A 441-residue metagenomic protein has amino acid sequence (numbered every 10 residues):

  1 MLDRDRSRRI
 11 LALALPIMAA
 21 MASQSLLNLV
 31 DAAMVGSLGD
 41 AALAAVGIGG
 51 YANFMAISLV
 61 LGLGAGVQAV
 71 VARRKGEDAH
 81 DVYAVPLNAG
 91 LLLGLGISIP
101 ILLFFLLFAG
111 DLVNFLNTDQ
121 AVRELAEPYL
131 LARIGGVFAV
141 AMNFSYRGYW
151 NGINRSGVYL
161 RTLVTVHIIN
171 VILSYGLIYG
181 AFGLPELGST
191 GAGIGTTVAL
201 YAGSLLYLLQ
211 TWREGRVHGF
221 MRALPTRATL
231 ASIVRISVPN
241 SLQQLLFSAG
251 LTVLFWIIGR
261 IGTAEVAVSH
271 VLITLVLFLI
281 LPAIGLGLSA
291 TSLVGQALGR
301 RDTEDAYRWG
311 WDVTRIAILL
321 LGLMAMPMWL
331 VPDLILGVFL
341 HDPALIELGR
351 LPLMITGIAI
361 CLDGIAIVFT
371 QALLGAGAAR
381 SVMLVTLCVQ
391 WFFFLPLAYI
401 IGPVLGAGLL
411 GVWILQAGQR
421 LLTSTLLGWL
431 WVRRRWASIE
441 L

Functional and structural regions predicted by a protein language model:
M1-A14, V71-F138, I169-I172, L184-V238 (+2 more regions): Short alpha-helical transmembrane segments in multi-pass integral membrane proteins
L2-A33, S37-L38, Y51-G66, V70 (+5 more regions): N-terminal transmembrane alpha-helices
A12-D31, A132, G136, N143 (+6 more regions): Transmembrane helical elements of multi-pass membrane transporters/channels
A22-A44, V113-Q120, G176-L187, F220 (+4 more regions): Helix-terminus/linker motif at the lipid-water interface of multi-pass membrane proteins
V35-G36, A72, N151-G152, I178 (+7 more regions): Helix-capping/transition residues at the boundaries of transmembrane alpha-helices and the short helical linkers
D40-Y51, L130, G193, T263-F278 (+2 more regions): Small-residue hotspots at the loop-to-helix junctions and early N-terminal turns of transmembrane alpha-helices
L43-L103, V140-N154, V158-Y159, F255 (+2 more regions): Small-residue-rich hydrophobic transmembrane alpha-helices
G64, Q68, R133-N151, Y159-H167 (+6 more regions): Short runs within selected transmembrane alpha-helices of multi-pass transporters and secretion channels
